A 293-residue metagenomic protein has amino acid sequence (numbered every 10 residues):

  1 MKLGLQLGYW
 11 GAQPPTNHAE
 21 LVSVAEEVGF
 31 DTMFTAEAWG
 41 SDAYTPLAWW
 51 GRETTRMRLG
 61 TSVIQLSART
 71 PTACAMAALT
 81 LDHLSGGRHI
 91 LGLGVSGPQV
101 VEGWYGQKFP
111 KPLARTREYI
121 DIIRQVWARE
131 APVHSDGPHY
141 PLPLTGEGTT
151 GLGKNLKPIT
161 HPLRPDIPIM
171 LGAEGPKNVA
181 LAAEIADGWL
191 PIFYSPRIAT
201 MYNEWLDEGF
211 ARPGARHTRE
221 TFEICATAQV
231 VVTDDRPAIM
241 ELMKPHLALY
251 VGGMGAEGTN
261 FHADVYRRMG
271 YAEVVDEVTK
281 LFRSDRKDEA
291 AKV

Functional and structural regions predicted by a protein language model:
M1-V293: Active-site-adjacent structural elements that line small-molecule/cofactor binding pockets in enzymes
